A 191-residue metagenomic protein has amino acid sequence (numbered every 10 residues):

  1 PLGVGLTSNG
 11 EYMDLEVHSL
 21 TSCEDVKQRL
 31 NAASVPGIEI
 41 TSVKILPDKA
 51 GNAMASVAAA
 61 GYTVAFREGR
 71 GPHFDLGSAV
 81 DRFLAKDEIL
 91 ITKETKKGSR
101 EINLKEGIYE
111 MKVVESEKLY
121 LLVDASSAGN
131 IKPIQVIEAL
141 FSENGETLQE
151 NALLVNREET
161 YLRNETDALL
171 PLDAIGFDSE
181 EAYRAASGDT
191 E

Functional and structural regions predicted by a protein language model:
P1-H18, L46-N52: Short, charge-patterned binding micro-sites
P1-L2, V43-G51, E101-V113: Short amphipathic beta-strand starts and helix->beta connectors
S8-S42: Long, intrinsically disordered, low-complexity Ser/Thr/Pro-rich regulatory/activation regions of nuclear proteins
E11-L15, V57-E68: Short glycine-/aliphatic-rich beta-strand segments at the starts of folded cytosolic domains
H18-C23, G69-G71, S126-S127: Helix N-cap motif at beta-to-alpha junctions
C23-S34, D75-L84, V136-E138: Short amphipathic alpha-helices in soluble, non-transmembrane regions that often serve as interface/regulatory elements
T63-R100: A contiguous pocket-lining binding segment that forms or flanks enzyme active sites
K86-E191: Core RNA-modification/binding signature centered on pseudouridine synthases
